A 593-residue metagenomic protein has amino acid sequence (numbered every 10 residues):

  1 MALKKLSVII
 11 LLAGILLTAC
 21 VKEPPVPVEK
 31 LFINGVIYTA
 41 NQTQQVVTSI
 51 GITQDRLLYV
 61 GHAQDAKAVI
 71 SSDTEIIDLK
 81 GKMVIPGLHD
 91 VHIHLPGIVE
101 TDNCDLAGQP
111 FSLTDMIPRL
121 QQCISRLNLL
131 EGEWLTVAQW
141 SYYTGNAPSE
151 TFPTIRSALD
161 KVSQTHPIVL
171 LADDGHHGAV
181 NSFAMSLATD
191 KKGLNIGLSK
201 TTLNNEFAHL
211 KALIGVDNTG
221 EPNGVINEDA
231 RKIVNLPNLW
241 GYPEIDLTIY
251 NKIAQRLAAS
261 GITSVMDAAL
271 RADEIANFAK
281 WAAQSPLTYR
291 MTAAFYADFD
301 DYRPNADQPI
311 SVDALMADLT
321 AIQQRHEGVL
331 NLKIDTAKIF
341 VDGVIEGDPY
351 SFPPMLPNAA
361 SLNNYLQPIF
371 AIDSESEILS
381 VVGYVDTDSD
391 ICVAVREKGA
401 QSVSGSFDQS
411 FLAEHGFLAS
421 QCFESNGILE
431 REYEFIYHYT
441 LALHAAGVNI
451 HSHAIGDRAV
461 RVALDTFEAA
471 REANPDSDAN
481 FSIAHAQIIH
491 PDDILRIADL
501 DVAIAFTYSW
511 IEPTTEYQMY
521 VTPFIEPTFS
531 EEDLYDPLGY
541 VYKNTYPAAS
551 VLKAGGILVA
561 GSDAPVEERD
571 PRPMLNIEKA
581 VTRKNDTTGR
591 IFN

Functional and structural regions predicted by a protein language model:
K4-L11: Sec-dependent signal peptide recognition, specifically the positively charged N-region followed immediately by
L17-A19: C-terminal motif of bacterial Sec signal peptides marking the signal peptidase cleavage site
V21, I98-T101, P286, V329 (+5 more regions): Short, solvent-exposed loop/turn segments at the edges of secondary structure
V21-I33, Y38, Q42-T320, H326 (+3 more regions): Divalent metal-binding segments
I85-V91, A484-H485, V559-D563: Active-site neighborhood of phospho(di)ester-bond hydrolases with catalytic His/Asp-centered motifs
A158, N277-W281, V462, T466 (+2 more regions): A short acidic, amphipathic alpha-helical/loop segment
T288-K338, D478-A503, T522-L558: Phosphate/diphosphate-binding loops
L441-I450, A459-F481, P491, L495 (+2 more regions): His/Asp/Glu-enriched, well-ordered alpha-helical/loop segment that forms or immediately abuts the divalent-metal
